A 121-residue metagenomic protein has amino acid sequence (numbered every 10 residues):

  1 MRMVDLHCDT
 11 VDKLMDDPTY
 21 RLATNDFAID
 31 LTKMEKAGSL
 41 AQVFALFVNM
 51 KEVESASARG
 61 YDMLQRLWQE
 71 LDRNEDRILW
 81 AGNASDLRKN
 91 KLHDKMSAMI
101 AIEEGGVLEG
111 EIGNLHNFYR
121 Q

Functional and structural regions predicted by a protein language model:
M1-Q121: N-terminal hydrophobic targeting/anchoring segments and the immediately downstream early-domain regions of hydrolases
